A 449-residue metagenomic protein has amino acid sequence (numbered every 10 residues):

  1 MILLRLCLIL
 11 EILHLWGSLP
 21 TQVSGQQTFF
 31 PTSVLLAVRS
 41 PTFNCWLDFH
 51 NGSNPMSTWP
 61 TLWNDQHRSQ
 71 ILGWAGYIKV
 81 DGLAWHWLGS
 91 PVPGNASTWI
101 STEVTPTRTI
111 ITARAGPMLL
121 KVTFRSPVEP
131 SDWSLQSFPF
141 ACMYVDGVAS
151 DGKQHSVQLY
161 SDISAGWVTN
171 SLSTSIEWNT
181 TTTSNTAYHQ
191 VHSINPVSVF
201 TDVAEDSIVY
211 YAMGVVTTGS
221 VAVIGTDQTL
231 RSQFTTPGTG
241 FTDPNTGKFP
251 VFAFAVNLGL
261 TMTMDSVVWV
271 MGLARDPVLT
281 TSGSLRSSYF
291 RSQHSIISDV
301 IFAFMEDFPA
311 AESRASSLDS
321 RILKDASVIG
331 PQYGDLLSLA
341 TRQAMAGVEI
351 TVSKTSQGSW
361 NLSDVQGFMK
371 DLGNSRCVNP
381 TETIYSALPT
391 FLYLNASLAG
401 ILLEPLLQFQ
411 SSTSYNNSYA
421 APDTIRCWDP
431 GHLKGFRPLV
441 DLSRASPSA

Functional and structural regions predicted by a protein language model:
M1-G25: Fungal secretory targeting signals
Q26-Q27, P31-T32, V128-P130, L135 (+1 more regions): Acidic/polar, glycine-enriched structural segments that form the non-catalytic walls/loops of the carbohydrate-binding
V34, V38-G116, Y211-Q228: An extended acidic
P41-F49, G76, A113, Y144-V148 (+4 more regions): Well-ordered alpha-helical scaffold segments within catalytic/enzyme domains
P55-G89, N170-T174, G283-F308, F409 (+1 more regions): Active-site-surrounding "flap" and adjacent substrate/cofactor-binding loops of secreted or lumenal enzymes, prototyped
R114-L135: Low-complexity, acidic Ser/Thr/Pro/Gly-rich terminal tails and inter-domain linkers that flank the onset of structured
S137-M143: Short, solvent-exposed loop/turn segments enriched in Ser/Thr/Gly
I296-A315, R376-A449: Aromatic-rich carbohydrate-recognition surfaces in CAZymes
